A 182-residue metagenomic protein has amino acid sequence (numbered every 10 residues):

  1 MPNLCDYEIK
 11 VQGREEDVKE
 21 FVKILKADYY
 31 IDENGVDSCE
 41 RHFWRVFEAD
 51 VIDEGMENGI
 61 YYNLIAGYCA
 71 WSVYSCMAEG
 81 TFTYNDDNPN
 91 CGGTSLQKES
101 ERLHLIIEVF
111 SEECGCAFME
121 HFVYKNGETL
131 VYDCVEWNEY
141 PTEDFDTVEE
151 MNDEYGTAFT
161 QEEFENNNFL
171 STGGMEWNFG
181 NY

Functional and structural regions predicted by a protein language model:
M1-I31, E176-Y182: Short, extreme N-terminal segment that most often corresponds to the first beta-strand
I9, K23-L25, D32-G35, C76-A78 (+1 more regions): General "foldedness" signal
K26-N34, S100-I107: A common structural junction motif
D28-V46: Short, cationic low-complexity segments
H42-Y182: Charged interaction segments
